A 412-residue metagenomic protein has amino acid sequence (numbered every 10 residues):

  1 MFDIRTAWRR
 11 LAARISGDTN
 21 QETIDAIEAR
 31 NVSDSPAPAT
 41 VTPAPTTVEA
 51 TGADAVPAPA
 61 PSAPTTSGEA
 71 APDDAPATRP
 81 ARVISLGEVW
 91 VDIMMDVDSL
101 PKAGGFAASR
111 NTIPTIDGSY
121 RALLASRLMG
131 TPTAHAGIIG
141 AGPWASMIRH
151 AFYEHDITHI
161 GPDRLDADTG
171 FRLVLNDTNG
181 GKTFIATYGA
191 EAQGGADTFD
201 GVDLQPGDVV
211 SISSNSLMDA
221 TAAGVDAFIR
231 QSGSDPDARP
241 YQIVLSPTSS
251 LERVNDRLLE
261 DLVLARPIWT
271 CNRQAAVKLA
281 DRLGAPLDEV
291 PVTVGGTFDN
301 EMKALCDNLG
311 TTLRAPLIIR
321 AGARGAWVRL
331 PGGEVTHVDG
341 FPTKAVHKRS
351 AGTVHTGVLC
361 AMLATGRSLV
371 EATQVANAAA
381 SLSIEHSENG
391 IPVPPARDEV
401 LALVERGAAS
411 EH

Functional and structural regions predicted by a protein language model:
F2-I138, P143-H150, K344-A345: Glycine-rich phosphate/adenosyl-contacting loop at the front of the ribokinase-like
I4-A7, L11-A13, G68, N308 (+3 more regions): Conserved post-catalytic alpha-helical subdomain immediately downstream of the catalytic base and nucleotide-binding
P36, G233-Q242, T248-V335: Conserved phosphate/ATP/ADP-binding segment of small-molecule kinases
P80, K102-A108, L128-I212, D237-R239 (+1 more regions): Conserved N-terminal subdomain of the carbohydrate kinase-like
I84-L86, A186, V209-S211, V244 (+2 more regions): Structural motif
V89, N215, V354: Active-site metal-binding loops of divalent metal-dependent hydrolases
S99-A108, P286-V290, T336-D339: Short glycine/proline- and charge-enriched loop/turn segments that cap or connect secondary-structure elements
A220-F228, D256-L262, E371: A short acidic, amphipathic alpha-helical/loop segment
